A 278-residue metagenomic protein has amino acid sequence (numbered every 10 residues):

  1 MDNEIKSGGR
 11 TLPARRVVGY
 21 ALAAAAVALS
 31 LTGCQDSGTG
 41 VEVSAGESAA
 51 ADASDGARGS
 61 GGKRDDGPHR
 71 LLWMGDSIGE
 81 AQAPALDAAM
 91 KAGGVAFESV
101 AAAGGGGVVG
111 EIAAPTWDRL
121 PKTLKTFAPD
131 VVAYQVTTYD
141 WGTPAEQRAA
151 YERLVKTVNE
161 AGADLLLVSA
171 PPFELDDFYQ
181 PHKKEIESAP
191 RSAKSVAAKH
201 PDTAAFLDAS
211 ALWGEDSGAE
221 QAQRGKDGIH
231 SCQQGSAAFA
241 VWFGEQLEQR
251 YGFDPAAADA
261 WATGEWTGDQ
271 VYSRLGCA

Functional and structural regions predicted by a protein language model:
M1-T32: Sec-dependent bacterial lipoprotein signal peptides
V18, A28-R70, P255-A278: N-terminal low-complexity, Pro/Thr-rich disordered segments that flank secretion/membrane-targeting signals
D65-A150: Conserved SGNH/GDSL esterase-like catalytic core that processes O-acyl groups on lipids and polysaccharides
A81-Q82, W141-R148, E174-Y179, G214-G218: Extracytoplasmic/secreted cell-surface and envelope-processing proteins
Q82, L86, T116, L120 (+5 more regions): Stable alpha-helical elements in mature extracytoplasmic
Y139, T157-E187: Active-site segments of SGNH/GDSL-like serine hydrolases that catalyze O-acetyl group transfer/hydrolysis on lipids
L175-A278: Catalytic His-Asp segment of secreted/periplasmic serine-dependent ester chemistry enzymes
